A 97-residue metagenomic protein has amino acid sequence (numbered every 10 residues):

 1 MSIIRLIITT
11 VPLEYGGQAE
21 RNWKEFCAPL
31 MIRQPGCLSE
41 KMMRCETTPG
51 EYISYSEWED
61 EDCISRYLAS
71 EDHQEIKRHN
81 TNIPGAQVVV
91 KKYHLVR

Functional and structural regions predicted by a protein language model:
S2, S39-G50, I76-R97: Glycine-rich beta-strand-turn "strand-cap" elements at beta-sheet edges
S2-T10, E40-L68: Short, well-ordered beta-strand segments in beta-rich or mixed alpha/beta enzyme and ligand-binding folds
I8, S70-E71, V96-R97: Short flexible/disordered coil segments
T9, Q34-P35, K91: Short leucine-rich amphipathic alpha-helices used at interfaces
V11-L13, D60, H94-R97: Non-catalytic surface loops within mature trypsin-like serine protease
Y15-S39, D72-K77: Short amphipathic alpha-helical segments
